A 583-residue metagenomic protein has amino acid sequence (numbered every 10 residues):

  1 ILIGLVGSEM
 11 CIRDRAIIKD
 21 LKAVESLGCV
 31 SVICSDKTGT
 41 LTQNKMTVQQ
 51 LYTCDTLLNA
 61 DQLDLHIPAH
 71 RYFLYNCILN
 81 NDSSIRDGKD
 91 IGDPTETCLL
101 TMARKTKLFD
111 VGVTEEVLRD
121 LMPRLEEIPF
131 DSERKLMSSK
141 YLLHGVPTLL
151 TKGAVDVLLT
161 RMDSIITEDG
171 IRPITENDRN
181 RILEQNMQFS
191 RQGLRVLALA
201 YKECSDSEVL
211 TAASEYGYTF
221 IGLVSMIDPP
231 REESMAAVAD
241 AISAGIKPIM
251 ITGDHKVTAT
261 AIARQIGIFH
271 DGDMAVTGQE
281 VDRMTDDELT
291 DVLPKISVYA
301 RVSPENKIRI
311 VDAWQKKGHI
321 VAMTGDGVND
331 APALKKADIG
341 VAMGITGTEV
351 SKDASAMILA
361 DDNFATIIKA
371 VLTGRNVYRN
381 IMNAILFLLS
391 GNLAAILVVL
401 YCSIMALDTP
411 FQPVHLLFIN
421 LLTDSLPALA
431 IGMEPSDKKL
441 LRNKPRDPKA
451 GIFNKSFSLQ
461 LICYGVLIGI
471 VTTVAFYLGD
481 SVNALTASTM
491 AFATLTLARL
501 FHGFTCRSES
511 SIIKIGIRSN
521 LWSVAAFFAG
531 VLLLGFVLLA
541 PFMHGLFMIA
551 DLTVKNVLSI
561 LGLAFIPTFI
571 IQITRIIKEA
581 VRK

Functional and structural regions predicted by a protein language model:
I1-G7: Positively charged, low-complexity/disordered segments
I3, L393-A394, V471: Residue-level signal for transmembrane alpha-helical positions in Major Facilitator Superfamily
S8-R442, I452-F453, V466, Y477 (+3 more regions): Conserved cytosolic headpiece of P-type ATPases
L400, A498-R499, G503-E509: Cytoplasmic juxtamembrane interface segments
T423, T489-G503: Generic alpha-helical transmembrane segments
D447-G465, L485-T486: Membrane-water interface at loop-to-transmembrane-helix junctions
G465-I468, T472, R499-H502, G530 (+1 more regions): Helical transmembrane-bundle signal
